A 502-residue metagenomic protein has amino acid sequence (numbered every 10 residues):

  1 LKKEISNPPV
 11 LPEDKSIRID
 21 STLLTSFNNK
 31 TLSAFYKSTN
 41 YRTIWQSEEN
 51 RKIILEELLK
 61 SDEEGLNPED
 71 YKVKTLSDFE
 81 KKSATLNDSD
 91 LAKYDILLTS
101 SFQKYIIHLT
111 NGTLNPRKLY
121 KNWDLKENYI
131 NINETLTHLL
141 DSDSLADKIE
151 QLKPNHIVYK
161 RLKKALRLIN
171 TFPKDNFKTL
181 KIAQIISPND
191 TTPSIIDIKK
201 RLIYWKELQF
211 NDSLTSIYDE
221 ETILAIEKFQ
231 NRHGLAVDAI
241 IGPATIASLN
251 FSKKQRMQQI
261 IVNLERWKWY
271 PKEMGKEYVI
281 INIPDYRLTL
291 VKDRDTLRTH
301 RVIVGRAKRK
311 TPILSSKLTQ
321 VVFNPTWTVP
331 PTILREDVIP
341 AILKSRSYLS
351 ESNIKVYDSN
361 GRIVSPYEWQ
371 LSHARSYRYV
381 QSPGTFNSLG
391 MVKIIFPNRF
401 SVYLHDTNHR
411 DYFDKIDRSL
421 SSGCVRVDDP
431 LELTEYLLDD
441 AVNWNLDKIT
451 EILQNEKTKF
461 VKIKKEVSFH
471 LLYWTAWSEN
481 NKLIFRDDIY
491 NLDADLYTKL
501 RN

Functional and structural regions predicted by a protein language model:
L1-F35, Q103, W123, D143-N502: Well-ordered beta-sheet/strand-loop patches within structured domains
L1-Y129: Cationic-aromatic interfacial patches
I132-T135: Long, highly charged low-complexity segments enriched in Glu/Asp and Lys/Arg with interspersed Ser/Thr
